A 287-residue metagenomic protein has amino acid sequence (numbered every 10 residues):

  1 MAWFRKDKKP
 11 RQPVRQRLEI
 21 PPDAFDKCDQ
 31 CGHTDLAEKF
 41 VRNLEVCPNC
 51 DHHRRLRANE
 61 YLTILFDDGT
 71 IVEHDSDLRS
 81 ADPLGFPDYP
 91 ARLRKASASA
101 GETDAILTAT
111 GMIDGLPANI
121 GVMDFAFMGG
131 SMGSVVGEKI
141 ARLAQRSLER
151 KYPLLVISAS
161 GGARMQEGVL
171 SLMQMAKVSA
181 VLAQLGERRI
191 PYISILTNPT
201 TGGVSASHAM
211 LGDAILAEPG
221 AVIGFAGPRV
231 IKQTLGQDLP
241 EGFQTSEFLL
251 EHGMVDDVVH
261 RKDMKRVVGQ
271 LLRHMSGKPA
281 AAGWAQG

Functional and structural regions predicted by a protein language model:
M1-Q16: N-terminal alpha-helical interaction blocks
F25, L44: Residues immediately within or flanking Cys/His clusters that coordinate Zn2+ in small zinc-binding modules
C28-C31, C47-C50: Short cysteine-rich clusters marking metal-coordination/redox-active sites
T34-D35, H53-R54: Cys/His-rich microdomains that often coordinate metals
L56-G129: Long, charge-rich boundary regions
S99-A105, G130-Q145: Glycine-rich anion/phosphate-binding loops
I113-M123, K139-A163: A structural preference for short, pocket-lining loop segments at secondary-structure junctions
S158-S276: Conserved catalytic cores of soluble enzyme domains, especially glycine-rich substrate-binding beta-alpha loops
